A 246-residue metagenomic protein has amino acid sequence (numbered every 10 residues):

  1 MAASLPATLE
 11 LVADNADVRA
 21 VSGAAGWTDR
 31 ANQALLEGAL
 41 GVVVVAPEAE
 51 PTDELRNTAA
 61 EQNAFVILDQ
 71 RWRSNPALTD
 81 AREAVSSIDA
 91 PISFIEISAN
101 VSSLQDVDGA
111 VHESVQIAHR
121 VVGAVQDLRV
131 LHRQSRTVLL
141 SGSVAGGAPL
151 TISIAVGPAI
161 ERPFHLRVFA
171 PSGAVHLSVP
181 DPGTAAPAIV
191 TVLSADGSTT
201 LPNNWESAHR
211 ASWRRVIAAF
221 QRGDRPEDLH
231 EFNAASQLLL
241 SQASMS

Functional and structural regions predicted by a protein language model:
A2-V43, R56-A60, A64-F65, R214-S246: C-terminal helix-rich "cap/oligomerization" subdomain common to oxidoreductases
V43-E48, V66-Q70: Short beta-strand elements of ligand-binding domains
E50-E54, A77: Short, charged/polar "capping" segments at the starts of alpha-helices and the immediately preceding loops
L55-S74, A84-I97: Rossmann-fold dehydrogenase core element
L78, S114-V115, R210-I217: A general structural signal for well-ordered alpha-helical segments in protein cores
E96-A170: Rossmann-like dinucleotide-binding domain that binds NAD(P)(H)
P149-R214: NAD(P)-dinucleotide binding in Rossmann-like oxidoreductases
